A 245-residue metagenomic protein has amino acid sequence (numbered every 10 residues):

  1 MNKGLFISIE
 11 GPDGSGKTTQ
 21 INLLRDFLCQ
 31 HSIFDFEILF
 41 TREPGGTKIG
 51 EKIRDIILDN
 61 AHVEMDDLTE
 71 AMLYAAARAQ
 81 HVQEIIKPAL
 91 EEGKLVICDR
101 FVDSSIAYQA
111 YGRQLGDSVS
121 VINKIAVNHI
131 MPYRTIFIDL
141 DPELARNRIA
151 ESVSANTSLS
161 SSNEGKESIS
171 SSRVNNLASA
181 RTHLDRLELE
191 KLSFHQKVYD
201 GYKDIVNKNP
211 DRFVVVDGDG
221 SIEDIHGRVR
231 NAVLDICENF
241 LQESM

Functional and structural regions predicted by a protein language model:
N2-F6: Pre-Walker A (Motif I) flank of P-loop NTPase domains
I9: Hydrophobic anchor at the beta1->P-loop junction of P-loop NTPases
P12: P-loop (Walker A) phosphate-binding loop of NTP-binding proteins
K17: Conserved lysine of the Walker
Q20: Hydrophobic positions on the alpha1 helix immediately C-terminal to the Walker A/P-loop
L23-R25, E143-M245: NTP-dependent small-molecule kinase module
I33-V127: ATP-dependent small-molecule kinase phosphotransfer cores that center on conserved nucleotide phosphate-binding segments
C98-R100, N128-E151: Conserved phosphate-donor/acceptor-positioning beta-strand/loop module used by diverse small-molecule
